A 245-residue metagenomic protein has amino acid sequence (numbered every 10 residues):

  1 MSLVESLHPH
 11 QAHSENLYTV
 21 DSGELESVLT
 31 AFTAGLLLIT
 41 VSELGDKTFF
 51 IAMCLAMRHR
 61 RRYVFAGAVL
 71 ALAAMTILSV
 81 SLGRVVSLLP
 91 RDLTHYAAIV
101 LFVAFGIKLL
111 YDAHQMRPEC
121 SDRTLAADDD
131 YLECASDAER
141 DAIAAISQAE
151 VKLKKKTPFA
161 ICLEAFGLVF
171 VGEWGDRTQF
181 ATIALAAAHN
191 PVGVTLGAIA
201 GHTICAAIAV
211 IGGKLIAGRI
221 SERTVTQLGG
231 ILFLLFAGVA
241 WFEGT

Functional and structural regions predicted by a protein language model:
S2-E43, A66, C134-V171, V194-L196: Small-residue-enriched transmembrane helix starts and helix-helix packing motifs in multi-pass inner-membrane proteins
S2-L3, R62-A145, G212-G213, Q227 (+1 more regions): Membrane helix-loop-helix hairpins that form the core translocation module of multi-pass transporters
N16-Y96, A181-A200: Juxtamembrane transmembrane-helix termini in multi-pass membrane transport proteins
L36, T40-L44, A73-A74, I107 (+4 more regions): Hydrophobic/aromatic residues within the transmembrane alpha-helices of Major Facilitator Superfamily
I51, L78-S79, T203-L215: Transmembrane alpha-helical segments of integral membrane proteins
V171-I183: Alpha-helical transmembrane segments and their membrane-interface junctions in multi-pass membrane proteins
K214-A217, S221-F236: C-terminal interaction modules of eukaryotic adaptor/scaffold proteins
G238-T245: Juxtamembrane boundary at the C-terminal end of a transmembrane helix
